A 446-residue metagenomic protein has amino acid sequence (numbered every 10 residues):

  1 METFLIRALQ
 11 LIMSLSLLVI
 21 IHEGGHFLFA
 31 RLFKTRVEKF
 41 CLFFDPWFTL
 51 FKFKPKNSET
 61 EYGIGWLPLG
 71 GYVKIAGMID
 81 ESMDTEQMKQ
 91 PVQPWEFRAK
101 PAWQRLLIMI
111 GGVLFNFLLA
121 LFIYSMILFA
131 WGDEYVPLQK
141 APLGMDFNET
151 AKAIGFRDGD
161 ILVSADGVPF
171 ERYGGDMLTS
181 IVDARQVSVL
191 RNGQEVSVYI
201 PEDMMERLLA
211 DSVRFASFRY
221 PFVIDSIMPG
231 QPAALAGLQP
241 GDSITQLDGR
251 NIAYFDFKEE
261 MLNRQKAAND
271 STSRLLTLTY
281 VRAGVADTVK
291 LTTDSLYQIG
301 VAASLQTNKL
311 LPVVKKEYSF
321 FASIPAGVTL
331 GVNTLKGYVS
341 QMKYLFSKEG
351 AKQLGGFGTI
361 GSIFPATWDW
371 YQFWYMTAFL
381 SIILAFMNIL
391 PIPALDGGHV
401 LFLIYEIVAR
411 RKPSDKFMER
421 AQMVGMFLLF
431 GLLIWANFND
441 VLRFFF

Functional and structural regions predicted by a protein language model:
E2, V92-K100, V213-A234, P240-T245 (+4 more regions): Functional transmembrane alpha-helices
T3-M88, M387-A409: Small-residue-rich helix-interface/hinge motifs
Q10, G71, I75-S82, E86-N148 (+2 more regions): Internal alpha-helical transmembrane segments
L15-V19, K74, N116, L380-I389 (+1 more regions): Alpha-helical transmembrane segments of multi-pass membrane proteins
L28, L32, L121, S125-A130 (+4 more regions): Structural signature of transmembrane alpha-helix termini at the membrane-water interface
Q87, L138-D203, E260-S273: Non-transmembrane, extracytosolic/lumenal segments of membrane-associated proteins
L106-P142, G175-S226, T277-T279, T288-V313 (+1 more regions): PDZ/PDZ-like peptide-tail recognition elements
N148-R172, L235-D256, G331, A421: Conserved PDZ fold ligand-binding element
